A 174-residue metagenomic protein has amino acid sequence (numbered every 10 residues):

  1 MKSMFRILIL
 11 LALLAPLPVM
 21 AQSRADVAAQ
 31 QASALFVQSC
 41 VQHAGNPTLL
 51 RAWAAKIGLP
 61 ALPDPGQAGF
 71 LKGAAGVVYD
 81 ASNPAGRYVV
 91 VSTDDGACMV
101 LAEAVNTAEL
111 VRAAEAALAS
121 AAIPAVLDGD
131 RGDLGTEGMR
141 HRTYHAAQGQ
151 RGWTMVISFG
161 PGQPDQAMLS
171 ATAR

Functional and structural regions predicted by a protein language model:
M1-R6: Positively charged n-region of N-terminal signal peptides that target proteins for export
I7-P16: Bacterial N-terminal signal peptides
L17-A21: Sec/Tat signal peptide C-region and signal peptidase I cleavage site
Q22-Y88: N-terminal leader/targeting segments
A28-A44, P60, V100, P124 (+2 more regions): Interaction-mediating elements
A81-M139: Long, charged/polar, surface-exposed segments that mediate recognition or autoinhibition
M139-R174: Glycine-rich, aromatic-bearing surface loops/beta-hairpins
